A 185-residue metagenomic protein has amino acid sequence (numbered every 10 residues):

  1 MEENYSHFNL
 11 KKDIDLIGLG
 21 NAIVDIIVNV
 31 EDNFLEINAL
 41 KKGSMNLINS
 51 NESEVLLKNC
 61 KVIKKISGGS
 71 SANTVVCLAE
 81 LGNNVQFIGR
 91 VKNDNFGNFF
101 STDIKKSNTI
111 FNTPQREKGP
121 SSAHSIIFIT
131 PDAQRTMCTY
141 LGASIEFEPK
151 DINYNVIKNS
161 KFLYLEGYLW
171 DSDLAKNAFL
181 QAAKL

Functional and structural regions predicted by a protein language model:
E2-Q86: Glycine-rich phosphate/adenosyl-contacting loop at the front of the ribokinase-like
I26, I145, D171-S172: Short glycine-rich, flexible loops that bind phosphorylated cofactors or substrates
I27-N29, G97, L174-A175: Short glycine-/acidic-enriched loop or helix-start segments at secondary-structure transitions that form or flank
N33-I37, I145, L180-A182: Glycine-rich, phosphate-binding/catalytic loops in enzymes
L40-K41, M45-K65, E80-L165: Conserved N-terminal subdomain of the carbohydrate kinase-like
F162-L185: Conserved beta-alpha-beta core of the PfkB/ribokinase-like small-molecule kinase fold
